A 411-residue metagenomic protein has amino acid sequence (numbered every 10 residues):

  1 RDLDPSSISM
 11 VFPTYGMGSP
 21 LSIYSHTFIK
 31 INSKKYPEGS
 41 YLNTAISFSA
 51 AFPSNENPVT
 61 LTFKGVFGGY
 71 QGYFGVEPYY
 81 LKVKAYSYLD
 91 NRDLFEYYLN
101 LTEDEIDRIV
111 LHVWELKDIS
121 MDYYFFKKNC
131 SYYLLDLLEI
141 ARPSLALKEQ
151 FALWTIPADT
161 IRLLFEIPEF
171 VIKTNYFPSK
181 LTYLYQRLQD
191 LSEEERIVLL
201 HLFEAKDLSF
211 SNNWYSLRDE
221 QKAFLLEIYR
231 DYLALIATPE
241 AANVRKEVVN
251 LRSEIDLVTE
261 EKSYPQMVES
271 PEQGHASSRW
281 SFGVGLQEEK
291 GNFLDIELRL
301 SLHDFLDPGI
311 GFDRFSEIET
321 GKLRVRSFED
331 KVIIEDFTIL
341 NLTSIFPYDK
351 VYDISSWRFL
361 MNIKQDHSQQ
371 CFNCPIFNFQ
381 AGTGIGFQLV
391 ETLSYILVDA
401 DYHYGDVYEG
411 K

Functional and structural regions predicted by a protein language model:
R1-L3: Low-complexity, highly charged intrinsically disordered N-terminal segments that act as targeting/localization
S6-N91, L298, S327-I333: Glycine-rich catalytic cores of cysteine/serine-nucleophile enzymes that process amide/ester linkages in cell-envelope
M10-S25, I31-K35, C130-Y132, D136-A146 (+1 more regions): Secretory/export targeting leaders with adjacent low-complexity proregions
L21-Y24, Y41, D90-R92, L99-T102 (+7 more regions): Active-site-proximal structural scaffolding
Y79-W154, G405: Active-site nucleophile-His-acid catalytic modules used for acyl/amide transfer and hydrolysis across diverse enzymes
K127, S131, N175-F315: Outer-membrane beta-barrel initiation region
L145-S192: Extended, Lys/Glu/Leu-rich amphipathic alpha-helical scaffolds
L251-D295, S301-K411: Outer-membrane pore/translocation modules
